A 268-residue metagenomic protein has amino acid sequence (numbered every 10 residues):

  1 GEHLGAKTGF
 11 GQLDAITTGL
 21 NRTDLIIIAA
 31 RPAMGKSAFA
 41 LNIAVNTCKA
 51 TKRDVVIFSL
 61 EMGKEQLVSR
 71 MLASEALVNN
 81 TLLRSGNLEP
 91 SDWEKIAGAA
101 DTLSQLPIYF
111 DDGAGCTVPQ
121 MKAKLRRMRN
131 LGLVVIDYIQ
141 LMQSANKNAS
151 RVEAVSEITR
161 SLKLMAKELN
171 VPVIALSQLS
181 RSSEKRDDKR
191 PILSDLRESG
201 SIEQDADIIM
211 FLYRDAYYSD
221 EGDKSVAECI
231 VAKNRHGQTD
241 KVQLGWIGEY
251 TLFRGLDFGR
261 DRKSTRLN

Functional and structural regions predicted by a protein language model:
G1-D24: Pre-Walker A segment
E2, N80-P90, I108-A114, Q143-S156 (+1 more regions): Flexible beta-alpha connector loops of hexameric P-loop NTPases
A15, A38, N42, N46-N130 (+2 more regions): Cytosolic-facing regulatory segments adjacent to core modules
I26-I27, V56: Short hydrophobic/aromatic beta-strand immediately N-terminal to the Walker A/P-loop
P32: The conserved Walker
G35: Conserved glycine(s) of the Walker
S91, G115-V134, N148, R160-N170 (+1 more regions): C-terminal regions of RecA-like/P-loop NTPase motor modules
Y138: Walker B catalytic acidic pair
